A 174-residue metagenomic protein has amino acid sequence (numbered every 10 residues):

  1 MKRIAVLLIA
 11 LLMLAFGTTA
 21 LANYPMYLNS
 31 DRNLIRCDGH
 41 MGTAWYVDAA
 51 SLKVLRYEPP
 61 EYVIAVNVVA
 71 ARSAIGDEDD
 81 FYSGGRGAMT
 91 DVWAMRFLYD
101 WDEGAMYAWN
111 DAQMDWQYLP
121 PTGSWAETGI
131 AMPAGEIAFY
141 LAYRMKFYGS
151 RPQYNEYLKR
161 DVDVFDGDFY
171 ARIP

Functional and structural regions predicted by a protein language model:
M1-I4: Positively charged n-region of N-terminal signal peptides that target proteins for export
L8-A15: Bacterial N-terminal signal peptides
F16-A20: Hydrophobic alpha-helical membrane-insertion segments, chiefly the h-region of N-terminal signal peptides
L21-P174: N-terminal secretory-pathway/extracellular module detecting exported/lumenal segments and adjacent signal-anchor/first
